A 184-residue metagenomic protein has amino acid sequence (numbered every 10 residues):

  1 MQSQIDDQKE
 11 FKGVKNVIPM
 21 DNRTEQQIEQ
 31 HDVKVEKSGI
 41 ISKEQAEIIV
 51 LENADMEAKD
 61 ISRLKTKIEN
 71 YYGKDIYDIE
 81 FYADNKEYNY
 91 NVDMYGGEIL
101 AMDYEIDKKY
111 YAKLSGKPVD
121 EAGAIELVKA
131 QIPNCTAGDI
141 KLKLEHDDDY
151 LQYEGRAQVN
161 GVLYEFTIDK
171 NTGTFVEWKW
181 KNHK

Functional and structural regions predicted by a protein language model:
M1-K184: Long, terminal "pre-/pro-" and other extracytoplasmic accessory regions that lie outside the mature folded/catalytic
